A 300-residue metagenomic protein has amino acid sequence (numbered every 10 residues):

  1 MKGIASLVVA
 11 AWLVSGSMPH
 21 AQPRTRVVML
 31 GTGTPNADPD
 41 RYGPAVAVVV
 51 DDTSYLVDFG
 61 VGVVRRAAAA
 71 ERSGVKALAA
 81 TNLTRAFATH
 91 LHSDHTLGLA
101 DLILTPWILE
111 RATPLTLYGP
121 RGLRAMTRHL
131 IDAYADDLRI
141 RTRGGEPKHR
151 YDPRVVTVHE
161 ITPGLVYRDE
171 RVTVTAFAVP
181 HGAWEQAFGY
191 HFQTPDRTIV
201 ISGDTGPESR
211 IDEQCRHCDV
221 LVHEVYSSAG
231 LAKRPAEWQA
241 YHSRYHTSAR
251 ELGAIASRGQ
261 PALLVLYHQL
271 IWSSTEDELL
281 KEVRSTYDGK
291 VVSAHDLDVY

Functional and structural regions predicted by a protein language model:
M1-A5: Positively charged n-region of N-terminal signal peptides that target proteins for export
S6-V14: Hydrophobic helical h-region of N-terminal Sec-dependent signal peptides in bacterial secretory/periplasmic proteins
L13-M18, V265: Hydrophobic membrane-targeting signal helices
A21-V200, I211, E278-Y300: Binuclear metal-dependent hydrolase catalytic cores
Q22, F188-G189, D196-T198, G206-D298: Cap/insert and terminal regions of metallo-dependent hydrolase folds
